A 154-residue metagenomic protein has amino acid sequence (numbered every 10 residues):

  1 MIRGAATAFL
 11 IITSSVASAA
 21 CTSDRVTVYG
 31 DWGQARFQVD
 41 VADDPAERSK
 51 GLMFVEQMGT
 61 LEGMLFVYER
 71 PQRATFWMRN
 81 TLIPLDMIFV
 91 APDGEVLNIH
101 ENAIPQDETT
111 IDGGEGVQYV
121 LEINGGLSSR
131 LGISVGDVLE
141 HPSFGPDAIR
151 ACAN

Functional and structural regions predicted by a protein language model:
M1-A6: Bacterial N-terminal signal peptides that target proteins for export
T13-S18: N-terminal signal peptide c-region/cleavage motif recognized by signal peptidases
A20-N154: Compact, glycine-rich, soluble single-domain proteins
